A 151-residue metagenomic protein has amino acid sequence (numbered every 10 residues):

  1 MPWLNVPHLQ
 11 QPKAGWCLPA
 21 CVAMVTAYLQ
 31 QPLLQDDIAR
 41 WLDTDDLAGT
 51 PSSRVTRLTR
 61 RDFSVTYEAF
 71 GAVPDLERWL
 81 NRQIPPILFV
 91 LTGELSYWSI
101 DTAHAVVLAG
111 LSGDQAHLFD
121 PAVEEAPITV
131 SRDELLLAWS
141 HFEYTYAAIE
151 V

Functional and structural regions predicted by a protein language model:
M1, T44-A48, N81, L91 (+2 more regions): Noncatalytic regulatory segments and standalone regulatory/sensor domains
M1-F70, R82, E143-V151: Cysteine-nucleophile protease catalytic domains, especially the papain-like/related folds used in DUB/UBL proteases
K13-A14, Y97-S99: Short Gly/Pro-enriched turn/cap motifs at secondary-structure boundaries
A72-R78: Surface-exposed ligand/attachment interfaces on beta-rich extracellular proteins
P86-V90: A short, Trp-centered hydrophobic/proline-enriched beta-strand micro-motif
